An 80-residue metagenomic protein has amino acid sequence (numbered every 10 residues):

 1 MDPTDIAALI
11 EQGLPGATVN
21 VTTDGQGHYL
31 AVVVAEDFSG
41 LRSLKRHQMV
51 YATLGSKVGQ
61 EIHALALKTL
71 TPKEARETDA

Functional and structural regions predicted by a protein language model:
M1-A17: N-proximal, solvent-exposed amphipathic alpha-helical segments enriched in charged/polar residues
M1-D5, Q26-K45, Y51, S56 (+1 more regions): Conserved N-terminal glycine/acidic-rich loop preference
P3, T22-D24, R76: Charge-rich, low-complexity N-terminal segments
L9, N20-T22, G55: Short, flexible, glycine/charge-rich loop motifs used to bind or transfer phosphoryl groups or to couple energy/partner
E11, Q48-A80: C-terminal structural segments of small proteins and small subunits
G13-L30: Short edge beta-strands and adjacent turn/loop segments
T22, V32, K68-L70: Solvent-exposed beta-strand sheet faces enriched in polar/charged residues
